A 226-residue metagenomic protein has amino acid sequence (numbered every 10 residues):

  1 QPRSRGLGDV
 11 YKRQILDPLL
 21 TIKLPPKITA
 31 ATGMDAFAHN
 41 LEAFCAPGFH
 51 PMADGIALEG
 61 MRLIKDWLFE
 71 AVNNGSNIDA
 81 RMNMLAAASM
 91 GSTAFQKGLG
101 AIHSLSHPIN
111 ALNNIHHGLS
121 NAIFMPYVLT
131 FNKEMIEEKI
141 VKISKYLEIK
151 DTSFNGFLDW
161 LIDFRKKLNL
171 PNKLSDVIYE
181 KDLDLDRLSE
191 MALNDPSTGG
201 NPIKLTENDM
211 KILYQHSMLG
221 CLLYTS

Functional and structural regions predicted by a protein language model:
Q1-Y11, Y224-S226: Single conserved hydrophobic/aromatic residue that forms the stacking wall/gate of nucleotide- or nucleobase-binding
D9-L16, F124: Structural signature of FAD isoalloxazine-binding scaffolds in flavoprotein oxidoreductases
R13-P25: A short, charged helix-loop
T29: Conserved anion/nucleotide-ligand pocket segment
F37: Conserved phosphate-interacting/catalytic interface
A43-W160: Active-site segments that bind and position negatively charged phosphate/pyrophosphate groups
I140, E148-S226: C-terminal charged capping/lid subdomain of soluble metabolic enzymes
